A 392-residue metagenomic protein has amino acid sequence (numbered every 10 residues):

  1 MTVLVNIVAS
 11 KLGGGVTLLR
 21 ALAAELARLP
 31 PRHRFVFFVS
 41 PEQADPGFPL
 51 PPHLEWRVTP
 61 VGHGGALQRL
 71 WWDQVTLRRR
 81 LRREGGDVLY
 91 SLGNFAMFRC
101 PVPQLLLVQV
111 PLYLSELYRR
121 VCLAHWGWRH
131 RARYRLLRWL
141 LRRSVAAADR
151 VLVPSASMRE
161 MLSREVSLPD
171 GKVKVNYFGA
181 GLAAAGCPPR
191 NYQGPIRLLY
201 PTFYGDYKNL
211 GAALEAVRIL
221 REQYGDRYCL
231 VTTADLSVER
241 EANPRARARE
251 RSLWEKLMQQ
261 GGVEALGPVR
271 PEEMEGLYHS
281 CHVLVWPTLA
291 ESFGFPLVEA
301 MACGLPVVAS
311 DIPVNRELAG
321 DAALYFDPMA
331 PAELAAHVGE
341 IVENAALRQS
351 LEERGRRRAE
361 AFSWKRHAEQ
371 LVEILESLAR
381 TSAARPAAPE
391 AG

Functional and structural regions predicted by a protein language model:
L4, N191-K208, L214-V217, V231: Conserved donor-binding/catalytic core segment of Leloir-type glycosyltransferases
P52-R57, A234-L236, N243-E275: Nucleotide-activated donor-binding/catalytic signature segment of Leloir-type glycosyltransferases, i.e., the conserved
Q74, L81, V145, G276-C281: Short alpha-helical donor nucleotide-sugar binding micro-motif in glycosyltransferases
R79, R129-V151: Membrane-proximal helix-turn-helix segments that form the acceptor-binding/catalytic region of lipid-linked
R142-R164, L168-A185: Donor nucleotide-sugar binding/catalytic pocket of nucleotide-sugar-dependent glycosyltransferases
L289: Aromatic "clamp/platform" in nucleotide-sugar-dependent glycosyltransferases that forms part of the donor/acceptor
L297, A302, P306-A309: Short hydrophobic beta-strand element within catalytic cores of glycosyltransferases and related nucleotide-activated
L324-P331, E340-A345: Conserved acidic donor-binding segment of nucleotide-sugar-dependent glycosyltransferases
